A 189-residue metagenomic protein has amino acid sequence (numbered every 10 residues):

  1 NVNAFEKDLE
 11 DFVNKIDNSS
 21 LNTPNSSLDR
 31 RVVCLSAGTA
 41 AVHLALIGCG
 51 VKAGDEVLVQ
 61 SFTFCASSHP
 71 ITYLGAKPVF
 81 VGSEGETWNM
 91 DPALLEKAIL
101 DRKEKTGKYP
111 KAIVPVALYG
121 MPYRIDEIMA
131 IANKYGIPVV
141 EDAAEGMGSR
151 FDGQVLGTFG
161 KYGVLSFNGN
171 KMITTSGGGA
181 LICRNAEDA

Functional and structural regions predicted by a protein language model:
V2-E56, P70-T72, F80-G82, Q154: Phosphate-binding glycine-rich loop
N3-I16, C65, V79, N89-D101: N-terminal helix-loop segment corresponding to the beta1-alpha1 unit of nucleotide/adenylate-binding folds
A4, A40, C65-A66, G120-Y123 (+1 more regions): Short alpha-helical
T39-H43, I47, C65, H69 (+3 more regions): A broad detector of short, well-ordered amphipathic alpha-helices that serve as recognition/interaction surfaces
A53, V59, F80, V139-E141 (+1 more regions): Hydrophobic residues in well-ordered beta-strands that form the structural core
G75: Structured binding elements
E86-T175, A180-D188: Active-site phosphate-binding strand-loop segment of PLP-dependent enzymes
